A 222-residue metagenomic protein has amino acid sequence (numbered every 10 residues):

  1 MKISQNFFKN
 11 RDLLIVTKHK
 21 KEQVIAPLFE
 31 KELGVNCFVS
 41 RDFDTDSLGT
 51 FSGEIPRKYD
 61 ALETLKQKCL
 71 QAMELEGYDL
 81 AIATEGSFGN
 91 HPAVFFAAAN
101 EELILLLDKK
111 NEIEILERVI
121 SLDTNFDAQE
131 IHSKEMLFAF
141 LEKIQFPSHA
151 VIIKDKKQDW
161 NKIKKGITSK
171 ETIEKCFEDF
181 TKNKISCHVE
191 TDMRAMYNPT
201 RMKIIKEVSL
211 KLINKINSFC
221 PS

Functional and structural regions predicted by a protein language model:
I3-F29: N-terminal beta1-alpha1 ligand-phosphate binding loop
K31-L48: N-terminal glycine-rich anion-binding loops that anchor highly charged ligand groups
F43-T64: N-terminal beta-loop-helix "entrance" segment that forms/cooperates in small-molecule cofactor or anionic ligand
A72-P92: Glycine-rich phosphate-binding loop
G89-K109: Short Gly/Thr/Asp-enriched flexible loops that form oxyanion-binding sites at enzyme active sites
I113-S148: Compact, glycine/acidic-enriched structural inserts
E142-T191: A conserved mid-domain beta-alpha-beta active-site/ligand-binding segment of alpha/beta enzyme cores
K175, K182-S222: Cys/His-clustered metal-coordination modules, chiefly Zn-binding fingers
